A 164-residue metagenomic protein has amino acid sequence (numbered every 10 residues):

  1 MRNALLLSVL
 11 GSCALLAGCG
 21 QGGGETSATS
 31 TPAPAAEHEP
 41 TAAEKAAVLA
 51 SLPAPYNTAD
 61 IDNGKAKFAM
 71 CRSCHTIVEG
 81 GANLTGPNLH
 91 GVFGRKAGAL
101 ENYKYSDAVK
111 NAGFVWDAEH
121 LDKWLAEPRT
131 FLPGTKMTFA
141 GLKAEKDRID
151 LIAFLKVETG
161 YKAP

Functional and structural regions predicted by a protein language model:
M1-A17: Sec-dependent bacterial lipoprotein signal peptides
C19-G23: Bacterial signal peptide processing site
E25-E39: Long, low-complexity intrinsically disordered segments that are proline/alanine-rich with interleaved serine/threonine
A35-K67: Electrostatic cytochrome c docking/interface patches
I61-K65, E79-D117, F139: Gly/Gly-Pro-rich "capping" loops immediately C-terminal to redox-active cysteine motifs in periplasmic/lumenal
G64, F68-I77, L151-L155: The canonical Cys-X-X-Cys-His
M70, T85, P133-T135: Envelope-exposed proteins and targeting segments
D117-P164: C-terminal capping alpha-helices of c-type cytochrome domains
